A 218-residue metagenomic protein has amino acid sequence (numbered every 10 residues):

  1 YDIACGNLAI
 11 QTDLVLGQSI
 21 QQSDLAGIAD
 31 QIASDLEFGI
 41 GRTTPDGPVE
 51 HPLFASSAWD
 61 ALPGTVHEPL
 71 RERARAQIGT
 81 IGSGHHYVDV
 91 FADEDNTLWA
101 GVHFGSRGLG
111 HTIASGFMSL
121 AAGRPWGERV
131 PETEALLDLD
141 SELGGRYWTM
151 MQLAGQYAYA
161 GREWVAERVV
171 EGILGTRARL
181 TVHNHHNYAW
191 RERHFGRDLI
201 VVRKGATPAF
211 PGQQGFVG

Functional and structural regions predicted by a protein language model:
A4, I20-T43, S57-G218: Domain-length cofactor-binding catalytic modules of enzymes
L8: Feature captures the catalytic cores and cofactor-binding loops of soluble hydro-lyases/lyases that act on carboxylate
T12-L16: Acidic, low-complexity central loop/insert segments
D46-F54: Acidic, glycine-rich loop-and-strand cores that form catalytic or ligand-binding grooves in diverse globular domains
